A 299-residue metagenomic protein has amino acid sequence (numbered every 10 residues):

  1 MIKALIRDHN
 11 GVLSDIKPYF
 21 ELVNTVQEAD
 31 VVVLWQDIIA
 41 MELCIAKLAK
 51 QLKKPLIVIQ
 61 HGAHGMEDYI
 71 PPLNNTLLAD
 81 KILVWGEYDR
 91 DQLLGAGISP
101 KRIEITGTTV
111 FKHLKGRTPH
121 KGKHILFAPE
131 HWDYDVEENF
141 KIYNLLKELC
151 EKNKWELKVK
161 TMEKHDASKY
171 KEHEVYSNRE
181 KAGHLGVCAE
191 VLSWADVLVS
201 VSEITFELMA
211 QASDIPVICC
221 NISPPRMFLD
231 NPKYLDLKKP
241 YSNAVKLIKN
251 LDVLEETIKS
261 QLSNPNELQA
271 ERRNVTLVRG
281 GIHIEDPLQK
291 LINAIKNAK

Functional and structural regions predicted by a protein language model:
M1-H113, E190, T205-E207: Active-site and donor-binding regions of nucleotide-sugar-utilizing enzymes
H9-S14, I39-M41, H131-E138, K164-H165 (+2 more regions): Short acidic, S/G/P-rich loop/turn micro-motifs used as interaction or catalytic elements
G11, F20-E21, K54, A79 (+4 more regions): Active-site regions of enzymes building and remodeling cell-envelope glycoconjugates
N24, E163-S213: Donor nucleotide-activated moiety binding/catalytic core segment of transferases that use nucleotide-activated donors
K50-Q51, E151, Q211: Anion (oxyanion) recognition and catalysis
A79, P100, T205-R279: Catalytic binding pocket for nucleotide-activated donors in carbohydrate/polymer assembly enzymes
T109-E172: Conserved catalytic-core segment of nucleotide-activated headgroup transferases in glycan assembly
G281-K299: C-terminal alpha-helical cap of glycosyltransferases
